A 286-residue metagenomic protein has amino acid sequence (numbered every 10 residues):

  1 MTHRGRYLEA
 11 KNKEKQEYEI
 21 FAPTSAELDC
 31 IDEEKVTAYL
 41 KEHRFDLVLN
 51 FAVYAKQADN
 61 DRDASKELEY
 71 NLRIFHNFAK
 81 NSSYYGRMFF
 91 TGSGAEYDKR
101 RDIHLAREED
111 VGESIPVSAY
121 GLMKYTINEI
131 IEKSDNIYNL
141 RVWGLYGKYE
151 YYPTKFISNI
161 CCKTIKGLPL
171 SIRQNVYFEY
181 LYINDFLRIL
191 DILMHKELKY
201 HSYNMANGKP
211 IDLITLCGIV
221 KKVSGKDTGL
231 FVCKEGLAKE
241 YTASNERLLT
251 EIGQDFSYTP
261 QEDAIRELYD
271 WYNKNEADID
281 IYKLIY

Functional and structural regions predicted by a protein language model:
M1-Q16: N-terminal Rossmann NAD(P)H-binding glycine-rich loop of SDR-like oxidoreductase domains
Q16-Y39: Adenosine-cofactor binding site in Rossmann-like domains, unifying the SAM/SAH pocket of S-adenosylmethionine-dependent
P23, V48-Y54, M88-G94, L140-V142: SDR active-site strand-loop-helix element
E33-Y70: NAD(P)H-binding glycine-rich loop region in Rossmannoid oxidoreductase-like domains and their noncatalytic homologs
H76-V117: Conserved Rossmann-fold NAD(P)-dependent oxidoreductase catalytic core, especially the SDR/UDP-sugar
V117, E129-F178, I183-L187, I192 (+1 more regions): NAD(P)-dependent short-chain dehydrogenase/reductase
A119, M123: Active-site helix of classical SDR
T164, L168-Y286: C-terminal substrate-binding subdomain of Rossmann-fold SDR/epimerase-dehydratase oxidoreductases
